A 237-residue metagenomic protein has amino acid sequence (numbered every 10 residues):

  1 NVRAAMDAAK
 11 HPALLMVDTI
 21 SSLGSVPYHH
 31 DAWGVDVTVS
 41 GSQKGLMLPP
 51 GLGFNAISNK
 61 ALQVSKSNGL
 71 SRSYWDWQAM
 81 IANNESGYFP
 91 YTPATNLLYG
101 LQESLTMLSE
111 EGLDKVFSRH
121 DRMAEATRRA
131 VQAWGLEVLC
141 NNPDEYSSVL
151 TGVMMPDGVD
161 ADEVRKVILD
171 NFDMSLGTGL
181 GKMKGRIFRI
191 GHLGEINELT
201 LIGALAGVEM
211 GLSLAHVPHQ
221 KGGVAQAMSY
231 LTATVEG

Functional and structural regions predicted by a protein language model:
N1-H30: Catalytic PLP-binding core of fold-type I/II PLP enzymes
L15-T19, T38-G41, L48, C140 (+1 more regions): General beta-strand structural signal in soluble alpha/beta enzymes
D31-Q43: Conserved active-site segment immediately N-terminal to the catalytic lysine that forms the internal aldimine
Q43-A133, G237: Active-site C-terminal subdomain of aminotransferase-like
E111-R119, A133-N142, G179-L180, A215-Q226: Flexible, glycine/charged-enriched surface loops at secondary-structure junctions
E137-N171: Conserved PLP-binding catalytic core of the aspartate aminotransferase-like
I168-L176, E209-L212: A common structural junction motif
K182, R186-G237: PLP-dependent enzyme catalytic core of the Aspartate aminotransferase-like
